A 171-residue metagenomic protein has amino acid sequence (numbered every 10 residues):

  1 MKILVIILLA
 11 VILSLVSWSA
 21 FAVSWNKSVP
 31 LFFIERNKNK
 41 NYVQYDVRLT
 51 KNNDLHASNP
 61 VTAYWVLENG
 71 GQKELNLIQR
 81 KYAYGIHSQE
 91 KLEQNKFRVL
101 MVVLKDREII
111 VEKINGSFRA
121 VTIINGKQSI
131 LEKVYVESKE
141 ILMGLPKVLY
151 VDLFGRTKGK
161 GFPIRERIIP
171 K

Functional and structural regions predicted by a protein language model:
M1-W25: Bacterial Sec-dependent N-terminal signal peptides
L9, G116, K147-L149: Residues at beta-strand starts and edge strands
L13, V111, L142-G144: Sterically constrained small-residue positions within well-ordered secondary structures of folded domains
A20-Q79: N-terminal export/targeting and maturation segments
W65-L131: Mature extracytoplasmic domains of secretory-pathway proteins
V134-L142: Beta-sandwich interaction modules
I141-R165: Short, exposed beta-strand-loop hairpins at the edges of beta-sheets in extracellular/periplasmic proteins
P170-K171: Short, solvent-exposed mixed-charge patches
